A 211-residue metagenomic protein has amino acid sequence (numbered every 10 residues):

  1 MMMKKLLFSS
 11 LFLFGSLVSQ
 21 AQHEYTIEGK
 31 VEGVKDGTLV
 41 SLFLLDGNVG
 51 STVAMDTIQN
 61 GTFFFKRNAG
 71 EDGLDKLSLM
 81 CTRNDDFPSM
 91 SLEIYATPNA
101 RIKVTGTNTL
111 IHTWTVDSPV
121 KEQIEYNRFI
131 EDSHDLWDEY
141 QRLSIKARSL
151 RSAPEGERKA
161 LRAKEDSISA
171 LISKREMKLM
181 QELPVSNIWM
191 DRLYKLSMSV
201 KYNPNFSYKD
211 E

Functional and structural regions predicted by a protein language model:
M1-G29: Bacterial Sec-dependent N-terminal signal peptides
A21-S167, L171-K174: A non-transmembrane, solvent-exposed segment enriched in polar/low-complexity residues
S118-V120, S186, F206: Serine-centered coil/turn micro-motif
S169, M177-Q181, Y194: Amphipathic alpha-helical repeat scaffolds
R175-K178, N187-W189: Extended soluble regions of mature proteins
L183-S199: Amphipathic alpha-helical repeat scaffolds of TPR domains
N205-E211: Alpha-helical repeat scaffolds
